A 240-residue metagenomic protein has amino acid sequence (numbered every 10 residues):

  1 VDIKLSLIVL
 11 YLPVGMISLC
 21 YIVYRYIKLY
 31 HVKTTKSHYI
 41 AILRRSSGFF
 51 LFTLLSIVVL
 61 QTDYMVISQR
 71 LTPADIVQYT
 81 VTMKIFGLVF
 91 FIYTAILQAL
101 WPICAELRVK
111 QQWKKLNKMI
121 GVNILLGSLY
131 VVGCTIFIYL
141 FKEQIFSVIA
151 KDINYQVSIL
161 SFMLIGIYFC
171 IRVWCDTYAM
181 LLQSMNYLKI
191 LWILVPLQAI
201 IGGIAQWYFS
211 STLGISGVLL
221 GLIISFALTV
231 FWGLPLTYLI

Functional and structural regions predicted by a protein language model:
V1, V109, I167-L197: Membrane-interface junctions at transmembrane-helix termini in multi-pass inner-membrane proteins
V1-I27, L197-I201, I215-Y238: Hydrophobic alpha-helical transmembrane segments
V1-L10, M16-L60, I103, Q111-K118 (+1 more regions): Interhelical loop/hinge segments that connect adjacent transmembrane helices in multipass membrane
I3, A41-R45, F49, I67-G87 (+2 more regions): Interfacial/gating helices of multi-pass transporter permease domains
L43, Q112-L129, G133-F141, I159-F162: Interfacial transmembrane-helix starts/ends
I57-L88, E106, Q144-I153: Helix-terminus/linker motif at the lipid-water interface of multi-pass membrane proteins
P73, W113-K114, Y139-C170, S216: Interfacial segments at transmembrane-helix termini and the short loops linking adjacent helices
F90-Q111, A179-S184: Helix-loop junctions and terminal segments of transmembrane helices in multi-pass membrane transport/translocation
